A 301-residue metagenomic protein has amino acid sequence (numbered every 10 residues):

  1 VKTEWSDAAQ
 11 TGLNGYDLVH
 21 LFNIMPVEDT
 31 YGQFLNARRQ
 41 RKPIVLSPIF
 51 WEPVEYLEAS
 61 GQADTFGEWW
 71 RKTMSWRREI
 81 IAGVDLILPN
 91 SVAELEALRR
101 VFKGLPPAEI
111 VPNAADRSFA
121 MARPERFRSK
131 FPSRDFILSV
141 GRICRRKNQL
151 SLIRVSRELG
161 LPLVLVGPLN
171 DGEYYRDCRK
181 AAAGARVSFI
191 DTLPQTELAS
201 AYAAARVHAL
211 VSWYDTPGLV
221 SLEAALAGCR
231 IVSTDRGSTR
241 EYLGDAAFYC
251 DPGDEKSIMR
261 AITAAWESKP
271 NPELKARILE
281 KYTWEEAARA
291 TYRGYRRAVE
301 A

Functional and structural regions predicted by a protein language model:
G67-I87: Membrane-proximal helix-turn-helix segments that form the acceptor-binding/catalytic region of lipid-linked
R99, I110, A114-S133: Acidic anion/phosphate-binding donor-loop and adjacent secondary structure in glycosyltransferase catalytic cores
R128-K147, I153-G160, V164: Conserved donor-binding/catalytic core segment of Leloir-type glycosyltransferases
G167, Y175-T196: Nucleotide-activated donor-binding/catalytic signature segment of Leloir-type glycosyltransferases, i.e., the conserved
T192-L193, S200-A205: Short alpha-helical donor nucleotide-sugar binding micro-motif in glycosyltransferases
W213: Aromatic "clamp/platform" in nucleotide-sugar-dependent glycosyltransferases that forms part of the donor/acceptor
R230-S233: Short hydrophobic beta-strand element within catalytic cores of glycosyltransferases and related nucleotide-activated
A247-E255, T263-K269: Conserved acidic donor-binding segment of nucleotide-sugar-dependent glycosyltransferases
